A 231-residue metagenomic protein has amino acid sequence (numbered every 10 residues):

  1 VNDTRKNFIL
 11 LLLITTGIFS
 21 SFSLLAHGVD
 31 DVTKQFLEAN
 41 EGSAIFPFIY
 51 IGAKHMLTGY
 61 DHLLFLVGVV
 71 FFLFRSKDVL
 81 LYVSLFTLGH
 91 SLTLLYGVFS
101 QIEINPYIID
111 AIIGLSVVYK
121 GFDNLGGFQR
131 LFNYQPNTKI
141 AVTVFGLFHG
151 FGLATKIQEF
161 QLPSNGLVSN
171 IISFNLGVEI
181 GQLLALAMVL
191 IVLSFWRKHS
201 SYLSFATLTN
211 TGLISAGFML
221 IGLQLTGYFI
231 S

Functional and structural regions predicted by a protein language model:
V1-T58, Y134, L225-S231: Histidine-/acidic- and/or cysteine-rich, low-complexity loops and terminal segments associated with membrane
H55-Y60, F65-I230: Hydrophobic alpha-helical transmembrane segments in multi-pass membrane proteins
